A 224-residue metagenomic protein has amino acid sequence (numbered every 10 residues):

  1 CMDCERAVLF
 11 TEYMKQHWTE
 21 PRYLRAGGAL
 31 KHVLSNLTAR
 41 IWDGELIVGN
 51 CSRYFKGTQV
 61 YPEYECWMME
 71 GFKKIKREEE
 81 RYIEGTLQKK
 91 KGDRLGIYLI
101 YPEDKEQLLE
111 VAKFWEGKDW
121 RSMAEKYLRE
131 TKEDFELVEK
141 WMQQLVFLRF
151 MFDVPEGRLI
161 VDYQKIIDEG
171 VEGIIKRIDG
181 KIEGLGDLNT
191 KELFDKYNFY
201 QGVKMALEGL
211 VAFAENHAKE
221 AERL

Functional and structural regions predicted by a protein language model:
C1-K181: Long, non-catalytic protein-protein interaction scaffolds
I167-L224: Structured, charged N-terminal subsegments at the starts of enzyme catalytic cores and at intra-chain domain/subunit
